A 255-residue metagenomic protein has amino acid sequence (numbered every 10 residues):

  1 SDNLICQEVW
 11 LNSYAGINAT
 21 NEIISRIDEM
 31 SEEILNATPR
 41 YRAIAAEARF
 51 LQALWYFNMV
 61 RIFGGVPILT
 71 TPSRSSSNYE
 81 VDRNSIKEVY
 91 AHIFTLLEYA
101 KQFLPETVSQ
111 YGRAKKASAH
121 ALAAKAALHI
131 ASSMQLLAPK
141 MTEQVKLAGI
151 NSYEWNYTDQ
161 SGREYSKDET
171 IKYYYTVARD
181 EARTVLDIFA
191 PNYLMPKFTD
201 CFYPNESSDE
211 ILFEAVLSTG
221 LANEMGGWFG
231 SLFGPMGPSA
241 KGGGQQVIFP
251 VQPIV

Functional and structural regions predicted by a protein language model:
S1, V66, Y90, E98-Y99 (+2 more regions): An aromatic- and glycine-enriched ligand-binding surface/loop that stacks and positions planar moieties
S1-F63, S77-R113: Conserved, well-structured interaction surfaces
N36, V60, R74-E80, A126 (+2 more regions): Generic alpha-helix signal with a bias toward terminal, lower-confidence helices and secondary-structure junctions
F63-L69: Short, flexible active-site-proximal loops enriched in glycine and acidic residues
T71-N78, Y157-S161: Short glycine/proline- and charge-enriched loop/turn segments that cap or connect secondary-structure elements
P72-S75, V108, L217-T219: Short, flexible loop/turn elements at secondary-structure junctions
